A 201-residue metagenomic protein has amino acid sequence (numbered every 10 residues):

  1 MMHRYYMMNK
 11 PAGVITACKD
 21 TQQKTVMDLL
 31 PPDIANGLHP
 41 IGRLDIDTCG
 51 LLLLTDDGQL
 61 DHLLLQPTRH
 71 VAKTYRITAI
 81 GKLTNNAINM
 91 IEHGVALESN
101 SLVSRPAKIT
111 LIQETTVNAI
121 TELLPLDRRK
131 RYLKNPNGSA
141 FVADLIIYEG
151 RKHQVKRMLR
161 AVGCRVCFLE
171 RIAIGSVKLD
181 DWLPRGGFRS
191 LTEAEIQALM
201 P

Functional and structural regions predicted by a protein language model:
M1-P201: RNA pseudouridine synthases
